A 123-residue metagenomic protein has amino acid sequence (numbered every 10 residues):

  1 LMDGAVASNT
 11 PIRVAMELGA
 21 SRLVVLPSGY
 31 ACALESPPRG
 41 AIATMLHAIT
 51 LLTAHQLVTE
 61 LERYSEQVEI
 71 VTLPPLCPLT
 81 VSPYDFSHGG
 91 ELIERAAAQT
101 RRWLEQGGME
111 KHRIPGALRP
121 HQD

Functional and structural regions predicted by a protein language model:
L1-D123: Patatin-like phospholipase
